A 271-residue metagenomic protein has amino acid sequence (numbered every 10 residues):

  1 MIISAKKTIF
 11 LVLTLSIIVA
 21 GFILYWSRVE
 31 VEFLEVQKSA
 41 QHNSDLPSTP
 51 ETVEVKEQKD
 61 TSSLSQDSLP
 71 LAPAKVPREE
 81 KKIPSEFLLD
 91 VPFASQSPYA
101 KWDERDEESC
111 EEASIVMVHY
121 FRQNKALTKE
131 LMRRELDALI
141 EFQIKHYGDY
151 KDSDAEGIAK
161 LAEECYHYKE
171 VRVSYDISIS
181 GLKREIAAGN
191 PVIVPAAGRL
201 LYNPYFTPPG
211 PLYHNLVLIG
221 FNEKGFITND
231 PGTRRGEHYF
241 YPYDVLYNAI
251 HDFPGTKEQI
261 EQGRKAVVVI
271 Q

Functional and structural regions predicted by a protein language model:
M1-K6: Short, Lys/Arg-rich N-terminal segment immediately upstream of the first membrane anchor
K7-A155, G198, F206-P209: Active-site-adjacent structural segments surrounding the nucleophilic cysteine of cysteine proteases and isopeptidases
K7-I9, P209, I219-Q271: Noncatalytic regulatory segments and standalone regulatory/sensor domains
L88, R105, G189, Y213 (+2 more regions): Extracytoplasmic
E107, E111-H119, R133, A155-A159 (+6 more regions): Extracytoplasmic/secreted envelope proteins and their assembly/folding machinery, especially bacterial periplasmic
A113-K125, E135, L139, L161-Y168 (+2 more regions): Structured segments of extracytoplasmic/periplasmic soluble domains in secreted or envelope-associated proteins
F142-S180, R184-A188: Mid-length scaffold segments of soluble, non-membrane domains
I177-I227: Active-site-adjacent substructure of cysteine-protease-like catalytic cores
